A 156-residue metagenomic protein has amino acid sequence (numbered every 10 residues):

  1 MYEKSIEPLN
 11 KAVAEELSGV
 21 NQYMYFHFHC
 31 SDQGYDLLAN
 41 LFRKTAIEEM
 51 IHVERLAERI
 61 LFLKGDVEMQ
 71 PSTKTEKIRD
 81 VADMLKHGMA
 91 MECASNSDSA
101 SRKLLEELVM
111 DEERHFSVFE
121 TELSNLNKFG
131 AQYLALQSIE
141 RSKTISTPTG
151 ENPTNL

Functional and structural regions predicted by a protein language model:
M1-L156: Iron-associated oxidoreductase/ferritin-like identity signal
